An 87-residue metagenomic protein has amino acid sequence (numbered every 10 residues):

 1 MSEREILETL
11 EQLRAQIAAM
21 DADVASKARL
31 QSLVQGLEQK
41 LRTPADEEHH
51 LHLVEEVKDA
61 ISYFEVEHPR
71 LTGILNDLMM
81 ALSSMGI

Functional and structural regions predicted by a protein language model:
M1-K40: N-terminal prepro regions of secreted peptide precursors
S2, I6, A22-S26, D46-L53 (+2 more regions): Residue-level recognition of alpha-helical structural elements
I6, L10, L30, V54-V57 (+2 more regions): Hydrophobic packing residues in well-ordered alpha-helices of helical domains and bundles
Q35-A45, S83-I87: Short alpha-helix boundary/capping elements
T43-Y63, L75-N76: Short, charged early-sequence alpha-helical segments and their helix-coil boundaries
A60-I87: Amphipathic alpha-helical binding modules
